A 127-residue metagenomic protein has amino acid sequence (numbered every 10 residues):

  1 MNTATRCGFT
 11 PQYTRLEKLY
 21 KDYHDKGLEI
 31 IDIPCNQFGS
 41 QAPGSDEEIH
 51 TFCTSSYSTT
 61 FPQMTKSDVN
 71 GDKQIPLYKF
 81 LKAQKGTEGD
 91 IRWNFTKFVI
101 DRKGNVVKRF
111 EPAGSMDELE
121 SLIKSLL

Functional and structural regions predicted by a protein language model:
N2, H24-D46, T60-D72: Thiol-based oxidoreductase modules, predominantly thioredoxin-like and allied folds used for disulfide exchange
T5, N70, P112-S115: Short beta->alpha junction loops/turns
T5-R6, T10-N36, C53-Y57: Conserved helix-turn-beta segment immediately C-terminal to the redox Cys motif in thioredoxin-like folds
P11-Q12, Q41-G44, E111: Short, solvent-exposed loop/turn segments at secondary-structure boundaries
Q12-R15, S45, I49, K73 (+1 more regions): Stable alpha-helical elements in mature extracytoplasmic
E17-Y20, I31, F52, S56 (+5 more regions): Predominantly extracellular/lumenal beta-strand repeat domains
D46-N94: Short, internal strand/loop/helix patches that form the active-site neighborhood or redox-interaction surface
P76-L127: Thiol-/selenol-based redox modules, centered on thioredoxin-like and closely related oxidoreductase domains
